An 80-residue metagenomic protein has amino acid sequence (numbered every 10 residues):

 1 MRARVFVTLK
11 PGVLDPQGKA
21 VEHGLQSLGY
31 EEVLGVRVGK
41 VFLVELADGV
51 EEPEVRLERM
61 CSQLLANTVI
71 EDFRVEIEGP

Functional and structural regions predicted by a protein language model:
R2-V41, E45, P53-P80: Long, contiguous binding/interaction regions
D48: Conserved active-site "lid/cap" helical segment
